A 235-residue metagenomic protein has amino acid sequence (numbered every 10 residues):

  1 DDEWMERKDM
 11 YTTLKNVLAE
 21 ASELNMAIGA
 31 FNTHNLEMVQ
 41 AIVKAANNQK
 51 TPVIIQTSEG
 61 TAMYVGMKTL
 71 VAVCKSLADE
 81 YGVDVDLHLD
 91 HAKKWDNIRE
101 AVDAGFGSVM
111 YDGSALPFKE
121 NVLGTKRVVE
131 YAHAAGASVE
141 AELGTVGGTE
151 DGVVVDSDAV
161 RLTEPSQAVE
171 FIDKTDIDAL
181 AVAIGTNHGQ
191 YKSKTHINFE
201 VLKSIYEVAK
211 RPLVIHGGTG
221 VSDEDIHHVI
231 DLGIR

Functional and structural regions predicted by a protein language model:
D1-D9: Short, Lys/Arg-enriched N-terminal segments with co-localized hydrophobic residues within the first ~10-30 amino acids
D9-G29: N-terminal amphipathic alpha-helix/helix-capping segment at the start of soluble metabolic enzymes
L14-E20, N35-G60, K68-G82, K94-V208 (+3 more regions): Alpha/beta enzyme core
I28, D86, S108, S138 (+1 more regions): Hydrophobic "anchor" residues on beta-strands that sit immediately upstream of conserved functional sites
T33, L87-K93, R211-D223: Glycine-rich beta-to-alpha transition loops that act as phosphate-gripper elements at the mouths of alpha/beta enzyme
Y64: Cofactor-binding active-site loop characterized by glycine-rich and histidine/acidic residues
